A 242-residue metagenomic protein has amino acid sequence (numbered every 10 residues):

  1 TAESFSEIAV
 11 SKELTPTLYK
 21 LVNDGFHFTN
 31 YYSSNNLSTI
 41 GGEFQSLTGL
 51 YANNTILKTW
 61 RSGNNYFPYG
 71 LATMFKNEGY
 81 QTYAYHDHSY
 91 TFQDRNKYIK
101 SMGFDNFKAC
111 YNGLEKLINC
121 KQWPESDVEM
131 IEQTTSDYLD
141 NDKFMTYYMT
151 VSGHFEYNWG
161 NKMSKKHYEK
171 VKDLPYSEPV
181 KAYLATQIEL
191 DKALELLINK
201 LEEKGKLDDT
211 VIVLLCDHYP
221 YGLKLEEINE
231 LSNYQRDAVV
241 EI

Functional and structural regions predicted by a protein language model:
T1-I242: Solvent-exposed soluble domains appended to multi-pass membrane proteins
